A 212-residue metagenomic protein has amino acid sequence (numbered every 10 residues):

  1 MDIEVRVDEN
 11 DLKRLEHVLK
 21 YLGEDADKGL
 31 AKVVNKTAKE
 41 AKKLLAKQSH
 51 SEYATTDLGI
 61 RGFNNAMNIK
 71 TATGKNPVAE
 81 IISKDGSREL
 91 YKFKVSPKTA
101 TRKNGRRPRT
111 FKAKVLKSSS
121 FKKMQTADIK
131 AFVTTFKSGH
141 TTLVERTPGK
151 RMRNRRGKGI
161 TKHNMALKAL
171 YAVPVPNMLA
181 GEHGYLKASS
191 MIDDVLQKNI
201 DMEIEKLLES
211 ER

Functional and structural regions predicted by a protein language model:
M1-R212: Short, Lys/Arg-rich flexible segments
